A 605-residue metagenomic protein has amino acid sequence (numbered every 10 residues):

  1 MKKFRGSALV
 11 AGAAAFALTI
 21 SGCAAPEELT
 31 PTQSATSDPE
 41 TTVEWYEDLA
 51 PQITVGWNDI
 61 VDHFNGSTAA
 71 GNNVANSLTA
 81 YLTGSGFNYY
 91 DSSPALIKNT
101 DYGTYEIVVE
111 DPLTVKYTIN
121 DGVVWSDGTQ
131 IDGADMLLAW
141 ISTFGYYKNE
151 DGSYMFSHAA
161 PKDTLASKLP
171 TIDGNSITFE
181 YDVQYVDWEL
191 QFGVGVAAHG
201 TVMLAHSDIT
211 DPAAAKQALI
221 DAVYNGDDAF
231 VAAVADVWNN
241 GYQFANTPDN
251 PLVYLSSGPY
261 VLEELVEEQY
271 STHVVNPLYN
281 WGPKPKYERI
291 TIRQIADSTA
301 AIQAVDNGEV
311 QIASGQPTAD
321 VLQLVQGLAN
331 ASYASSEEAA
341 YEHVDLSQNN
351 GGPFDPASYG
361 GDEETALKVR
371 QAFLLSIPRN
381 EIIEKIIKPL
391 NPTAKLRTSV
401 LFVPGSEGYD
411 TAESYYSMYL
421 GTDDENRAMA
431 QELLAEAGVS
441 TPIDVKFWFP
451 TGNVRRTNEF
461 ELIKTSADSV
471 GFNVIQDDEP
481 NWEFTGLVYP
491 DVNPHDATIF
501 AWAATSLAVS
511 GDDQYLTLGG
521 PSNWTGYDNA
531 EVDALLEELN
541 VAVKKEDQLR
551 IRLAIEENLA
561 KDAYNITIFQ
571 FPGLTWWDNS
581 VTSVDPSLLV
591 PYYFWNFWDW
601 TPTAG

Functional and structural regions predicted by a protein language model:
P39, E44-Y46, V369-Q371, L375 (+6 more regions): Extracytoplasmic/peripheral linker and loop segments enriched in polar/acidic and small residues with frequent Thr/Pro
I53-E110, I141, L255: N-terminal lobe/hinge region of extracytoplasmic solute-binding protein
T54, I131-I141, G174-T178, P259 (+4 more regions): Alpha-helical secondary-structure segments
V55, G128, V310, P317 (+3 more regions): Periplasmic binding protein-like
Y105-G152, I172-E180, D187-E189, A301-A304 (+2 more regions): Aromatic- and charge-enriched surface segment that lines or borders ligand/interaction sites
M155-V237: Surface-exposed binding/hinge segments that line and control ligand-binding clefts or catalytic entry sites
P248-P251, L278-L324: Ligand-site clamp/hinge motif
L390-A435, G452-R456: Structural transition elements
